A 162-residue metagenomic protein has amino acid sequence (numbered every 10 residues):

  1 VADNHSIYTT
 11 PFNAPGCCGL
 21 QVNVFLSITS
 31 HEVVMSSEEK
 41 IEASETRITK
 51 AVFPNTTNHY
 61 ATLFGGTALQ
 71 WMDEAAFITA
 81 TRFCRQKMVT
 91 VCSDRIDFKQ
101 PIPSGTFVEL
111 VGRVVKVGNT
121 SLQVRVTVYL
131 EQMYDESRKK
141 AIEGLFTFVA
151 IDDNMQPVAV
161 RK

Functional and structural regions predicted by a protein language model:
D3-Y8: Intrinsic-disorder-associated, low-complexity terminal segments enriched in Asp/Asn/His/Tyr and depleted of Lys/Arg
T10-N13: Ser/Thr/Pro/Gly-rich low-complexity, intrinsically disordered segments
C17-C18: Cysteine-centered motifs
V22-V34: Short, Lys/Arg-enriched N-terminal segments with co-localized hydrophobic residues within the first ~10-30 amino acids
S36-C92, V149-K162: Hot-dog-fold acyl-thioester-processing enzymes
E38, E42-I48, P103-S104, V115-K162: HotDog/MaoC-like acyl-thioester-processing domains
R85-P101, T106: Small beta-barrel nucleic-acid-binding modules, principally OB-folds
